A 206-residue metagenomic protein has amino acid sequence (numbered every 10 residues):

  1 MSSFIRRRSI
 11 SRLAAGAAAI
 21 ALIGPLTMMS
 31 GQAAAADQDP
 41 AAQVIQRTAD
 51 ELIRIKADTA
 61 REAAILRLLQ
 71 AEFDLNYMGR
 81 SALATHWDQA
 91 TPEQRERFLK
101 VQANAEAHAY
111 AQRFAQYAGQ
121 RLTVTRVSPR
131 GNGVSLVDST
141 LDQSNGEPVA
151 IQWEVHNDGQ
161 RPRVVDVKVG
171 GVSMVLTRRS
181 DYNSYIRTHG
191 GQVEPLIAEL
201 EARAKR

Functional and structural regions predicted by a protein language model:
M1-I20, G24-Q32: Twin-arginine (Tat) signal peptide motif
S2, A33-P40, D142: Short, low-structural-confidence N-terminal segments
S2-R8, Q38, S128-R130: Alpha-helical propensity feature that highlights long, continuous alpha-helices across diverse contexts
Q38-F114: Early exported N-terminus immediately downstream of N-terminal targeting peptides
W87, N104-A105, P129-R130, Q143 (+1 more regions): Solvent-exposed loop/turn segments at secondary-structure junctions within structured extracellular/periplasmic domains
H108-V149, E199, R203-R206: Surface-exposed, charged secondary-structure patches
P148-L176: Short beta-strand edge/turn micro-motifs at domain boundaries
V169-R206: Low-complexity, intrinsically disordered terminal/linker segments enriched in charged and Gly/Pro repeats
